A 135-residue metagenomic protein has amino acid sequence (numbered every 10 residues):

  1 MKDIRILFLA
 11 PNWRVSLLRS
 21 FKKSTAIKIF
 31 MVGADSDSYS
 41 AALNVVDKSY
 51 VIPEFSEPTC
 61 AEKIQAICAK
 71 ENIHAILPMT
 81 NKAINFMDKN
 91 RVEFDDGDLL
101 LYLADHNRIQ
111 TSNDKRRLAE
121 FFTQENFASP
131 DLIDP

Functional and structural regions predicted by a protein language model:
M1-L103: ATP-binding N-terminal substructure of ATP-dependent carboxylate-amine bond-forming enzymes
D96-P135: A conserved helix-loop-beta module that forms one wall/lid of the active-site cleft in ATP-utilizing catalytic domains
